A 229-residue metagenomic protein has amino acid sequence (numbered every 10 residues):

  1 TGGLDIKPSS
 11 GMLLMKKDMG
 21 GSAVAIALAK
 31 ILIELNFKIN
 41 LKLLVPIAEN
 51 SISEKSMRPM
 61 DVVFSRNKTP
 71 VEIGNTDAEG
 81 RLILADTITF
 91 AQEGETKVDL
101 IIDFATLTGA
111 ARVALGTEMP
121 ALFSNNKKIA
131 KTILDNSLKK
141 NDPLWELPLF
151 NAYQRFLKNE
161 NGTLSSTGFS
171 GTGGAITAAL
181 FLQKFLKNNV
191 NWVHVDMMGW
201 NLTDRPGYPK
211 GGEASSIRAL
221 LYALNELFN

Functional and structural regions predicted by a protein language model:
T1-N229: A generic structural signal for tightly packed, nonpolar segments enriched in small/aliphatic residues
